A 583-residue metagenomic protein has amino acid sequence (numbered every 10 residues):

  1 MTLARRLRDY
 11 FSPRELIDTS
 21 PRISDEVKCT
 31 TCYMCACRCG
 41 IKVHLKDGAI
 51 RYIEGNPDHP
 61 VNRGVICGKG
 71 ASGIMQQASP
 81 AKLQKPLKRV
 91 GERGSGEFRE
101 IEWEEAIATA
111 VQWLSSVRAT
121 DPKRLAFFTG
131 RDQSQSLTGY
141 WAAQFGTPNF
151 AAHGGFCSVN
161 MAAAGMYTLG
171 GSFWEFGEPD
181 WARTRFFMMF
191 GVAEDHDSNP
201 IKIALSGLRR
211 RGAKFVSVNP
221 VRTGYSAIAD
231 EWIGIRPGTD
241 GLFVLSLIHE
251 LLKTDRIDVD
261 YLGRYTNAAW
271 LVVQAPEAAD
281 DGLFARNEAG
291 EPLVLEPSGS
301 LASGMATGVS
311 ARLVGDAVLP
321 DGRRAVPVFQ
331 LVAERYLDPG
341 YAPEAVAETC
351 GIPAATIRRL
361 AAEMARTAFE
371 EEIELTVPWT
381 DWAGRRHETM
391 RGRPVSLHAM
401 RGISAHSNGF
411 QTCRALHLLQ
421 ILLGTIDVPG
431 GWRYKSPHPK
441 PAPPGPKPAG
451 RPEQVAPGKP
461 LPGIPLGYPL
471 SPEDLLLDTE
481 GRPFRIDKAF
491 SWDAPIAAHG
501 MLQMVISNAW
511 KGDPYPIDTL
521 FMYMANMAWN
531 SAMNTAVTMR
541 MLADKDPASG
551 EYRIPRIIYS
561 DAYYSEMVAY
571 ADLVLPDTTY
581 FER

Functional and structural regions predicted by a protein language model:
M1-D260, R264-A268, V272-V314, D321 (+10 more regions): N-terminal export/assembly segments and adjacent metallocofactor-ligating motifs of anaerobic energy-metabolism
V27-T31, T184-M189, A193-I228, W232 (+6 more regions): A cross-kingdom feature strongest in bacterial/archaeal respiratory oxidoreductases
K85, K214-T223, L331-L337, A368-F369 (+3 more regions): Active-site-adjacent bridging/hinge elements
S115-R118, G146, R210, I248 (+10 more regions): Hydrophobic/aromatic-lined pockets within catalytic cores
R256-Y261, A355-R358, E371-I373, S396 (+4 more regions): Acidic/polar loop patches that form or flank catalytic/metal-binding clefts of enzymes that bind anionic ligands
A268-P276, H438-P448, A562-V568: Short, conserved secondary-structure transition motifs
D321, Q330-P378: A charged, amphipathic alpha-helical module
E344, L360-P514: A glycine-rich, hydrophobic/aromatic-adjacent loop/helix-cap motif
